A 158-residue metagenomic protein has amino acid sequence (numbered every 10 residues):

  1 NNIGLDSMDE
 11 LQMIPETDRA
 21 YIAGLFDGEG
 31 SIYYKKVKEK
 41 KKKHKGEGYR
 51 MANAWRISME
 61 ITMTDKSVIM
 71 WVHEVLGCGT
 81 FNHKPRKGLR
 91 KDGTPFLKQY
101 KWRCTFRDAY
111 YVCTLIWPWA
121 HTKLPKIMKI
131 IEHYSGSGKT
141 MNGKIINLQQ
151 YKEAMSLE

Functional and structural regions predicted by a protein language model:
N1-E158: Internal intein/HINT superfamily modules and their associated LAGLIDADG
